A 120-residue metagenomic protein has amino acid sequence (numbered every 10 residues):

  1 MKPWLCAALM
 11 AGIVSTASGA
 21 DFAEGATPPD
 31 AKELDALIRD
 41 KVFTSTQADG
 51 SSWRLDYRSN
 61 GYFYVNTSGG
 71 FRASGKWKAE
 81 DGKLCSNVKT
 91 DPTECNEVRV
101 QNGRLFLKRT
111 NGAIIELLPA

Functional and structural regions predicted by a protein language model:
W4, T16-A120: Lipid interaction determinants
C6-M10, V14: Hydrophobic helical h-region of N-terminal Sec-dependent signal peptides in bacterial secretory/periplasmic proteins
